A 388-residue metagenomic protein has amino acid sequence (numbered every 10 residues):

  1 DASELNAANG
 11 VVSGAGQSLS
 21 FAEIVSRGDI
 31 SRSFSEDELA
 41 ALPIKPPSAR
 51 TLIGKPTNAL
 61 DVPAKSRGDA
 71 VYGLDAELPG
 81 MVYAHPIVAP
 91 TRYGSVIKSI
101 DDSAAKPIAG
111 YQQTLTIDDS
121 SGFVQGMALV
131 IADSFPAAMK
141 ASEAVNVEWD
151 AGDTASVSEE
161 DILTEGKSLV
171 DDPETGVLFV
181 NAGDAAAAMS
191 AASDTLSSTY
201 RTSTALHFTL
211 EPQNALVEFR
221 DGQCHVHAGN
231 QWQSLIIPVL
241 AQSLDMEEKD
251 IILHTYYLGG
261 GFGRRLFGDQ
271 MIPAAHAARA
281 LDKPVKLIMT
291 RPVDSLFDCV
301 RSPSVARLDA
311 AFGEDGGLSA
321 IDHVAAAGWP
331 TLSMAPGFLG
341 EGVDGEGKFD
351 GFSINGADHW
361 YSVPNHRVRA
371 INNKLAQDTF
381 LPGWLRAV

Functional and structural regions predicted by a protein language model:
D1, Y83-Y111, A128-E148, A215-L281 (+2 more regions): Alpha-helical support elements that line or immediately flank enzyme active sites and cofactor-binding pockets
D1-R67, G122-F123, S142, N146-V157 (+5 more regions): Gly/Pro-rich active-site capping loops and adjacent beta-alpha segments that organize cofactor/substrate pockets
A2, S48, G80-Y83, A109-Q112 (+9 more regions): Short coil/turn connectors at secondary-structure junctions
L5-A7, G68, T114-T116, L196-Y200 (+4 more regions): General beta-strand structural signal in soluble alpha/beta enzymes
P47-K106, V124, A132-A141, I162-L163: N-proximal accessory regions
P63-A64, A70, D75, A185-L244 (+1 more regions): Conserved beta-alpha junction segments in alpha/beta enzyme cores
D69, A89-P90, D133, A192 (+9 more regions): Fold-independent oxyanion-binding glycine-rich loops and adjacent beta-strand/coil segments at enzyme active sites
G73-V82, F208-Q213, N365-D378: Flexible hinge/switch segments at interdomain interfaces of large molecular machines
